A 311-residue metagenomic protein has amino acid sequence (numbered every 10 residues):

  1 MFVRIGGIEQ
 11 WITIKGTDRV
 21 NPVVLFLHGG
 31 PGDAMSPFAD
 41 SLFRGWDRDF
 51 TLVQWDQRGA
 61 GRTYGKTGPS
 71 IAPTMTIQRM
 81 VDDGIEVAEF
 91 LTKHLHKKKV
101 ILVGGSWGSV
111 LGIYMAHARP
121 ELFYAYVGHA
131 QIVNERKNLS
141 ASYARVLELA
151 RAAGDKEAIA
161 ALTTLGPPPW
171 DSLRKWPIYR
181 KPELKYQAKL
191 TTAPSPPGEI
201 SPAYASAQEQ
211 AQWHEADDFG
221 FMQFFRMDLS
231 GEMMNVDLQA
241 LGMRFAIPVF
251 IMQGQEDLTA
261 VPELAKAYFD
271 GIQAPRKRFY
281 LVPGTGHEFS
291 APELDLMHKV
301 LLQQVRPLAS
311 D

Functional and structural regions predicted by a protein language model:
P31-F43: The serine-hydrolase catalytic nucleophile loop
D47-G65: Conserved alpha/beta-hydrolase
R79-K99: Conserved acidic catalytic loop of the alpha/beta-hydrolase fold
V110-P169: A catalytic-pocket lid/entrance helix-loop region that shapes and gates access to the active site across common
L147-E148, A153-A240, R244-I247: Alpha/beta-hydrolase
F245, I251-Q253, D257: Short beta-strand/loop motif that positions the catalytic acidic residue of the alpha/beta-hydrolase fold
L258-L264: Conserved alpha/beta-hydrolase "acid-adjacent" motif
R278-D311: Catalytic active-site module of serine/aspartate enzymes centered on a nucleophile-bearing elbow/loop
